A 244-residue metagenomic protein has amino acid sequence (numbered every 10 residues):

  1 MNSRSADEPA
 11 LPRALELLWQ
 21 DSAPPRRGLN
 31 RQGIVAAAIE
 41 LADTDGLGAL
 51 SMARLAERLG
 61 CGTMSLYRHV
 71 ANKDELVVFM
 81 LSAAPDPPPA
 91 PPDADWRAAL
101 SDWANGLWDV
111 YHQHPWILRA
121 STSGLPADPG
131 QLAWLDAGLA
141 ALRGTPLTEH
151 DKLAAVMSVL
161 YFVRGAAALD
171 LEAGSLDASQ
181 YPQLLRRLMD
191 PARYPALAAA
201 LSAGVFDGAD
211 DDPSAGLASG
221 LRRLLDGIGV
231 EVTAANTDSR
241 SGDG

Functional and structural regions predicted by a protein language model:
M1-L29, P195-D207, N236-G244: N-terminal intrinsically disordered/low-complexity leader segments
G33, A37, L41-D74, F79: Helix-turn-helix
G33-E40, T44, E75-A90, A98 (+2 more regions): Alpha-helical structural segments
P89-A133, E149, V156: Hydrophobic alpha-helical connector segments
R119-S121, L197, A209: Short, hydrophobic secondary-structure boundary micro-motifs
W134-L184, A209, I228-E231: Hydrophobic alpha-helical bundle segments that form small-molecule/ligand-binding pockets
R186-L197: Core domains of carbohydrate- and sulfate-ester-processing enzymes
P213-V232: C-terminal all-alpha effector/ligand-binding and dimerization domain of prokaryotic HTH-type transcriptional repressors
